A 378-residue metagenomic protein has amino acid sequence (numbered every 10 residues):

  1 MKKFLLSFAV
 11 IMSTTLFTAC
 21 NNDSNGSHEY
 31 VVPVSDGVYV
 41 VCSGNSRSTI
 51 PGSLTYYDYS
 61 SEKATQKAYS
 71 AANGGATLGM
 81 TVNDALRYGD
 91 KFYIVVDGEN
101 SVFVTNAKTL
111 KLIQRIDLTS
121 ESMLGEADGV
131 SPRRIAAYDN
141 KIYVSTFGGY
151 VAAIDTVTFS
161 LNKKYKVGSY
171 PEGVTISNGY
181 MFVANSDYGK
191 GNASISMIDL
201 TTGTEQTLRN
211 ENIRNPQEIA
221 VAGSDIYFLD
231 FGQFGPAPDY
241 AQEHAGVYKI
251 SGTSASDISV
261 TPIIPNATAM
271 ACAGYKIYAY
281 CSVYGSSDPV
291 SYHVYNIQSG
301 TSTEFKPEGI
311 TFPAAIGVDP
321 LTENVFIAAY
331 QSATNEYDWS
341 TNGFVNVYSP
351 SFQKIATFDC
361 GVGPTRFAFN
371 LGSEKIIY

Functional and structural regions predicted by a protein language model:
M1-S7: Bacterial N-terminal signal peptides that target proteins for export
F4, N21-Y378: Predominantly soluble domains enriched in secretory-pathway, periplasmic, or organellar proteins
I11-M12: Repetitive helical segments and hydrophobic/amphipathic motifs
T15-A19: C-terminal motif of bacterial Sec signal peptides marking the signal peptidase cleavage site
